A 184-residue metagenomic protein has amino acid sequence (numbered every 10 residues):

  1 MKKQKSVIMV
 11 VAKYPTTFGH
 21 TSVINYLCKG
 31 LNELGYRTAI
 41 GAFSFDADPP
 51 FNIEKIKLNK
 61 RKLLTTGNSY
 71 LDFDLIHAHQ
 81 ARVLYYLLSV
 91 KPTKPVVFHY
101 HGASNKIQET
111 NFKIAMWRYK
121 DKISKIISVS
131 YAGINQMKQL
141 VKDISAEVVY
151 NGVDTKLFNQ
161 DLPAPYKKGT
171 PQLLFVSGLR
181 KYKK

Functional and structural regions predicted by a protein language model:
K3-Q4, M9-K62: N-terminal strand-loop element at the rim of the active site of nucleotide-sugar-dependent glycosyltransferases
V10-A12, V129, F175-L179: Short hydrophobic "strand-cap" motifs at the C-terminus of beta-strands
T17-F18, T155, R180-K184: A short, basic/aromatic alpha-helical/loop segment that forms part of the nucleotidyl-sugar donor-binding site
Y70, A103, E109-I126: Membrane-proximal helix-turn-helix segments that form the acceptor-binding/catalytic region of lipid-linked
I76-H77, K122-Y131: A short beta-strand/loop micro-motif in the catalytic core of glycosyltransferases that engages the nucleotide-sugar
A78-V83, Y100: Short His-centered aromatic/hydrophobic patch
A132, G152: Carbohydrate-associated surface elements
Y166-K183: Conserved donor-binding/catalytic core segment of Leloir-type glycosyltransferases
